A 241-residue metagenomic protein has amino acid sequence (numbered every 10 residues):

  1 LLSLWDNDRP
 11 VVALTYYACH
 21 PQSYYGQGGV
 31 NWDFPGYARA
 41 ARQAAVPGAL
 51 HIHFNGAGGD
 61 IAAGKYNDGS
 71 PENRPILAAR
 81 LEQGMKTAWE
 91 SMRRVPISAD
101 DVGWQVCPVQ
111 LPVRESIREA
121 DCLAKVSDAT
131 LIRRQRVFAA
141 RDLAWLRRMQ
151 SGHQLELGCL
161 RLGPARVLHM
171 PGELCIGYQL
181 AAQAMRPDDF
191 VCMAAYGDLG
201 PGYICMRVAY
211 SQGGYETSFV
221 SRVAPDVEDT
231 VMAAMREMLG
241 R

Functional and structural regions predicted by a protein language model:
L1-R241: Non-catalytic substrate/cofactor recognition surfaces at enzyme active-site rims
